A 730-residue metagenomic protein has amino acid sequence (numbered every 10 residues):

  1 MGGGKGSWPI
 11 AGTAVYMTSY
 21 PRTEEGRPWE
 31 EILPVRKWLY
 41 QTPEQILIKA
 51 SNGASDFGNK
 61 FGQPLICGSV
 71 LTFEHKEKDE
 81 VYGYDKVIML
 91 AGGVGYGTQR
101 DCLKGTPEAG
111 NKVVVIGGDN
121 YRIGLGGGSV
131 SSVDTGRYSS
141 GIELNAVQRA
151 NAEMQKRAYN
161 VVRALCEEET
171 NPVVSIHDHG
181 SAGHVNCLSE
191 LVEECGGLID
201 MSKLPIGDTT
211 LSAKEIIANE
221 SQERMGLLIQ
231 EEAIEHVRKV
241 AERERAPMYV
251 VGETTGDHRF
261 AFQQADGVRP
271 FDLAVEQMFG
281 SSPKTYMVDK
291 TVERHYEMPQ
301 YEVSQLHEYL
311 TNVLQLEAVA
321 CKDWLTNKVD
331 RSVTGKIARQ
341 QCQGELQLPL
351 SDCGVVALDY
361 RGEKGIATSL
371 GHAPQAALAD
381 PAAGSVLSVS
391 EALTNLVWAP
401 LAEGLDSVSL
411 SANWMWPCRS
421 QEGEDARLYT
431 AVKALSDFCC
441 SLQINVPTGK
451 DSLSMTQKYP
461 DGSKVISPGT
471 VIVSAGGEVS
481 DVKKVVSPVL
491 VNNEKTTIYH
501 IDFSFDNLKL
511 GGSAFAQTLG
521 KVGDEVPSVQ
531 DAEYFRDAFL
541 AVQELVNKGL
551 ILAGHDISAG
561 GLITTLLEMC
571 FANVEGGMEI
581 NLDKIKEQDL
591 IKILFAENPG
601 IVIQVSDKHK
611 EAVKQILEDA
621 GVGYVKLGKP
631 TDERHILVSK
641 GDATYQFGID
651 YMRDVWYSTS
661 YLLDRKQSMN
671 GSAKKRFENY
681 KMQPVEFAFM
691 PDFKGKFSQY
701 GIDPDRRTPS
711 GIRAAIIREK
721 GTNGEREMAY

Functional and structural regions predicted by a protein language model:
M1-Y730: Glycine/proline-enriched, intrinsically flexible loops and inter-domain linkers
